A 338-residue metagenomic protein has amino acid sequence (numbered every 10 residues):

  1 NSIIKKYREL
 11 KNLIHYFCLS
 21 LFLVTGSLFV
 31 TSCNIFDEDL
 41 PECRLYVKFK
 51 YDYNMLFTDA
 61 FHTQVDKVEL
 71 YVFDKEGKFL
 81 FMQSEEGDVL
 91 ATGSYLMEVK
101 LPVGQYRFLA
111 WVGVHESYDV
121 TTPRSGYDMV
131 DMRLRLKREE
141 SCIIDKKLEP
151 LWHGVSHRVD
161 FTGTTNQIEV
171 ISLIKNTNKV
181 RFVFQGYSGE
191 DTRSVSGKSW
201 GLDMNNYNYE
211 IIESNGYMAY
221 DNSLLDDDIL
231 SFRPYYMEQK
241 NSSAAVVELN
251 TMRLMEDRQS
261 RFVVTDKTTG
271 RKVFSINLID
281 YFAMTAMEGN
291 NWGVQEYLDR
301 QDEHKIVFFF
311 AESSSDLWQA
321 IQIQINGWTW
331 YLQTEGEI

Functional and structural regions predicted by a protein language model:
N1-T31: Sec-dependent bacterial lipoprotein signal peptides
G26-N54, Y331, G336: Bacterial Sec-dependent N-terminal signal peptides
E42-F61, F184-G197: Short amphipathic, basic-aromatic surface patches that mediate peripheral association with negatively charged
V68-T122, R193-N290, I338: Tryptophan-paired
K78-N176: Short, low-hydrophobicity acidic/polar segments
M132-K175, N277-I338: Extracellular beta-sheet/turn segments enriched in Thr/Pro/Gly and aliphatic residues
N166-M204: A surface/extracellular/periplasmic glyco- and lipid-processing/surface-interacting theme
